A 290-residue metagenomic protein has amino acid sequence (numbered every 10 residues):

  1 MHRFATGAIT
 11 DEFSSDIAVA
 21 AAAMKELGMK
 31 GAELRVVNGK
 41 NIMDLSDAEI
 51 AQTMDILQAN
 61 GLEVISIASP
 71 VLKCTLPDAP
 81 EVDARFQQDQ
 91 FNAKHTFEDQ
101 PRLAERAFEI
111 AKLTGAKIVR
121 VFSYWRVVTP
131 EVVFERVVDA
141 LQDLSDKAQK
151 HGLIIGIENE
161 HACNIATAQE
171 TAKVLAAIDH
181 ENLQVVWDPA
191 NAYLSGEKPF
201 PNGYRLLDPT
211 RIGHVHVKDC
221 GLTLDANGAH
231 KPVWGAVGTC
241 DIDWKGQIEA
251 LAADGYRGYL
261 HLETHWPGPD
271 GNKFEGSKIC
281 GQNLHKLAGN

Functional and structural regions predicted by a protein language model:
M1-K30, A51-G61, T75-L76, G115 (+2 more regions): Histidine-acidic metal/acid-base catalytic patches
D16-V19, A23-E26, C74-V185: Active-site acidic/histidine proton-transfer and metal-coordination neighborhood in alpha/beta enzyme cores
L27-N38, S66-V71: Short, conserved active-site loops that position catalytic residues or coordinate cofactors/metal ions across diverse
E33, S66-A68, R120, G156 (+2 more regions): Conserved beta-strand positions in the central sheet of alpha/beta enzyme cores
R35-Q58, Y124-T129: Glycine-rich, proline-tolerant flexible connector loops at the mouths of alpha/beta enzymes
V37, L72, Y124, C220 (+1 more regions): Flexible loop residues that form catalytic and substrate-binding hotspots at small-molecule/glycan-binding clefts
K40-I42, V71-T75, R126-T129, H161-I165 (+2 more regions): Short, small-residue-enriched loops and turns at beta-alpha junctions that line or gate enzyme active sites
S46-E49, A93-Q100, P130-V133, V137 (+3 more regions): Residue-level preference for long, well-ordered alpha-helices that form the structural scaffold of enzyme catalytic
